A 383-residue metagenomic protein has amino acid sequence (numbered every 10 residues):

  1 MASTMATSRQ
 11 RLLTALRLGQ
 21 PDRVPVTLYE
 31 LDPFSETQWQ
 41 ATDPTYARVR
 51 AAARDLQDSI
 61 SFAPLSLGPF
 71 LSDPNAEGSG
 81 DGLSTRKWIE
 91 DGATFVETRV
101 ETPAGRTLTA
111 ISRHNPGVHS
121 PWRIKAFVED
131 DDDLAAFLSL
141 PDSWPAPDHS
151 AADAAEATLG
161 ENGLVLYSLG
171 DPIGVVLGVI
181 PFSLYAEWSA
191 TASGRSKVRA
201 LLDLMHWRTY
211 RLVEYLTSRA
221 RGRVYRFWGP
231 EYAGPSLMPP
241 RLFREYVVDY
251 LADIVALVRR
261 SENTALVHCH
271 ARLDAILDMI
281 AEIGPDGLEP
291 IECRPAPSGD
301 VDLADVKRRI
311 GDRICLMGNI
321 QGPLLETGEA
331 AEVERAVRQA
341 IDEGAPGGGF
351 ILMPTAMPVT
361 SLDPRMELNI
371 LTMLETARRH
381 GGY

Functional and structural regions predicted by a protein language model:
M1-D43, T102, D131-Y383: Active-site loop segments of alpha/beta catalytic cores
A2, S72-N75, S84-W88, V175: Intrinsically disordered, low-complexity segments enriched in polar/charged residues with Gly/Pro, especially when
L13-A15, A52-R54, F127: General helical structural elements
E36-L83: Segments that shape or occlude catalytic/ligand-binding pockets
W39-A47, L108-S120, T372: Surface-exposed flexible segments
R54-Q57, S72, G80, E90 (+4 more regions): Intrinsic-disorder/low-complexity regions
S66, A76-G80, E90, P103 (+3 more regions): Intrinsically disordered, low-complexity segments enriched in small/polar residues
D81-L140: A contiguous, low-structure linker/loop signature
